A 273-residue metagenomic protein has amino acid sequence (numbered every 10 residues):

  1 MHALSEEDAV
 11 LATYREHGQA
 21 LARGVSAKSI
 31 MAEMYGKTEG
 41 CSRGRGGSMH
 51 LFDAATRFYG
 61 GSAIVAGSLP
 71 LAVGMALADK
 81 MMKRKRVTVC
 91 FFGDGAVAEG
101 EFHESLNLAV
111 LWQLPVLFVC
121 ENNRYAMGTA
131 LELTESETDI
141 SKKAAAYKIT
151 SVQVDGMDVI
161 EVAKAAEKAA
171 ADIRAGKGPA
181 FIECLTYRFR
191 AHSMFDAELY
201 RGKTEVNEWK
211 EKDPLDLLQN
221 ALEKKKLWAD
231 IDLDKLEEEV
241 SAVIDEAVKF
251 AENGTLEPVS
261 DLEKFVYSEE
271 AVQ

Functional and structural regions predicted by a protein language model:
M1-W112, L133-S136, S141, A146-K148: Cofactor-binding active-site loop characterized by glycine-rich and histidine/acidic residues
E7-A12, E121-N122, K143-T150, S193-Y200 (+2 more regions): Short acidic (Asp/Glu) and glycine-rich catalytic loops that position anionic groups and cofactors
G18, R124-M127, R188-R190: Short gly/pro/ser/thr-enriched loop/turn and capping motifs at secondary-structure boundaries
K80-R84, S136-K168, E211-E237: Conserved thiamine diphosphate
W112-E132: A short, conserved beta-to-alpha structural element at the edge of catalytic cores that scaffolds binding
W112-L114, E132-K148, E183-M194, E211-P214: A glycine-rich, aromatic-flanked flexible loop/lid motif
R124-T129, I149-V154, L199-N207, D232-L233: Short beta-alpha connecting loops at secondary-structure transitions that line or flank enzyme active sites
D172-Q273: Glycine/aspartate-rich loop-and-adjacent alpha/beta segment that forms the canonical ThDP
